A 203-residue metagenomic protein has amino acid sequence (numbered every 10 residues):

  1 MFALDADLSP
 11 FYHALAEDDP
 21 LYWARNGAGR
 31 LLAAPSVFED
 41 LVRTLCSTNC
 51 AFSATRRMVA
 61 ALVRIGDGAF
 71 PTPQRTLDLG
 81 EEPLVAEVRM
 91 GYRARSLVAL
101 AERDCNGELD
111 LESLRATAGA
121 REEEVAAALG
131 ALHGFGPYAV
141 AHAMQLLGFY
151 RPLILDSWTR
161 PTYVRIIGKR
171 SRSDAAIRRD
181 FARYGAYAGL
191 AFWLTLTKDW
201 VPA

Functional and structural regions predicted by a protein language model:
M1-A203: HhH-family (HhH-GPD) DNA N-glycosylase catalytic core used in base-excision repair
